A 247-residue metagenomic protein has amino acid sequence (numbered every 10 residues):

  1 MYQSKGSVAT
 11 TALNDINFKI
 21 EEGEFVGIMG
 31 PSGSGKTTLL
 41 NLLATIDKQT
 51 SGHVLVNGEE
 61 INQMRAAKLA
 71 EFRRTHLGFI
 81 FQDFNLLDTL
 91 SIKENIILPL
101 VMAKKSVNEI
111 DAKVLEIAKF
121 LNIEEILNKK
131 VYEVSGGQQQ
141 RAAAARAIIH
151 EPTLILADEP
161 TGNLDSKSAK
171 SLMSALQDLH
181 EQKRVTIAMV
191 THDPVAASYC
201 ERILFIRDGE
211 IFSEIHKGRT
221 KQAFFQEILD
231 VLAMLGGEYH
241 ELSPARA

Functional and structural regions predicted by a protein language model:
G52-E60: Conserved ABC transporter NBD signature motif
E59-E60, V101, N108-E125: Conserved ABC ATPase "signature" region
L90-L98: Short coil-to-helix segment of the ABC ATPase nucleotide-binding domain corresponding to the Q-loop/switch region
K130-V134, Q138-Q140: Conserved ABC ATPase signature
I149-T153: A short, proline-enriched helix->beta-strand linker immediately N-terminal to the Walker B motif in ABC-type P-loop
I155-D158: Catalytic Walker B motif of ABC-type/P-loop ATPase nucleotide-binding domains
E210-M234: Conserved beta-strand-loop-alpha-helix hinge in the C-terminal portion of ABC ATPase nucleotide-binding domains
